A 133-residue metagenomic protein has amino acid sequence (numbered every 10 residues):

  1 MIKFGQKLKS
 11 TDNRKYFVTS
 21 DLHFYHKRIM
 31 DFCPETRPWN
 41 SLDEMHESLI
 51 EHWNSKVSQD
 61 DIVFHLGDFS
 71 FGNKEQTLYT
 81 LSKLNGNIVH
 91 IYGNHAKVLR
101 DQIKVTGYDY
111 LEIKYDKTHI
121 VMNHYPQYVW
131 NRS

Functional and structural regions predicted by a protein language model:
M1-N13: Charged phosphate-binding loop/patch that engages nucleotide di/tri-phosphates or the phosphate backbone of nucleic
S10-N13, F17-T19, F24-K114: Core catalytic region of metal-dependent phosphoesterases/phosphodiesterases, especially metallo-beta-lactamase-like
V105-S133: Conserved beta-sheet core of the metallophosphoesterase superfamily
